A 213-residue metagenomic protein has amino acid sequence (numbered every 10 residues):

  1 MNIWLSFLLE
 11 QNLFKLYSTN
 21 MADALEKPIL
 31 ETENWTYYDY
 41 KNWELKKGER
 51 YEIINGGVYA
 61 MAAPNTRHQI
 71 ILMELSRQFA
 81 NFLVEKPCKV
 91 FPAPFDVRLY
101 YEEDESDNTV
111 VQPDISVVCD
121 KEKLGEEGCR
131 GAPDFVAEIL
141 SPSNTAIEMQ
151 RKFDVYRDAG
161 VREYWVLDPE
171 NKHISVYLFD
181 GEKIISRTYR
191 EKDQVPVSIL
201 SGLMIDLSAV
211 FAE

Functional and structural regions predicted by a protein language model:
N2-E213: Gly/Pro/Ser/Thr-rich low-complexity, intrinsically disordered segments predominantly at protein N-termini
